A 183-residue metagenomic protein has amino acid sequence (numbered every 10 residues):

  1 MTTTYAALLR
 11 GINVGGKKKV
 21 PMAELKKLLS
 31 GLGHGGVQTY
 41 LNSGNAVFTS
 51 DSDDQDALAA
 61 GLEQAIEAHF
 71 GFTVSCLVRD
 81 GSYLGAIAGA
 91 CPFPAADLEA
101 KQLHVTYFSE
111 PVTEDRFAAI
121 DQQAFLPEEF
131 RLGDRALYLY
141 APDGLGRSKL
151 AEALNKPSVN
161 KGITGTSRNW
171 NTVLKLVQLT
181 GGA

Functional and structural regions predicted by a protein language model:
T2-A183: Surface-exposed, charge/polar-rich loops and edge strands
